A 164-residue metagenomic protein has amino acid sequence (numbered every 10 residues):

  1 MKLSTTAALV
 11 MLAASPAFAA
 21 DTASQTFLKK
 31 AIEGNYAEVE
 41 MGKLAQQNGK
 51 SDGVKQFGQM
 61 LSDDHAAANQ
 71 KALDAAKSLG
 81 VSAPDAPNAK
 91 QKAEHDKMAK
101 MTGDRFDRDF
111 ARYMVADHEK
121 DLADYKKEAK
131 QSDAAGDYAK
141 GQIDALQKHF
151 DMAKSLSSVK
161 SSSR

Functional and structural regions predicted by a protein language model:
K2-R164: His/Met- and acidic-residue-enriched segments that coordinate or traffic transition-metal cofactors and support
